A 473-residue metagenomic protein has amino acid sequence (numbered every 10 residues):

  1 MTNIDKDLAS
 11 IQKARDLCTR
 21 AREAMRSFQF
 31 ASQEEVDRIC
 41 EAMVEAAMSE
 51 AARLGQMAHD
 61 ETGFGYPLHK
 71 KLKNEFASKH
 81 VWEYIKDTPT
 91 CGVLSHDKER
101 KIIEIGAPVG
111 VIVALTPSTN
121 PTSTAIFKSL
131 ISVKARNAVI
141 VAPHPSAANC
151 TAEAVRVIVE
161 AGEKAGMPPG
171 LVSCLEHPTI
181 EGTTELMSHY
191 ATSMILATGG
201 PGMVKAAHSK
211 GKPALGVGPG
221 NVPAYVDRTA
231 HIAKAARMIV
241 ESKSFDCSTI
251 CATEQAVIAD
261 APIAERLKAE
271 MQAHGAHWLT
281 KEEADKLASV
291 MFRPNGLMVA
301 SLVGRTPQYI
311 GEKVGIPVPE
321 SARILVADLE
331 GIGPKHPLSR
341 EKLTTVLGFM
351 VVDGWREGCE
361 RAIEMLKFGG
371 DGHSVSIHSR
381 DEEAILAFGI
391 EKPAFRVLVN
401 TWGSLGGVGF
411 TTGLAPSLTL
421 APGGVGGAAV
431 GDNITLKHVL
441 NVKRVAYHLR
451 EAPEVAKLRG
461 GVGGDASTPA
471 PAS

Functional and structural regions predicted by a protein language model:
M1-I103, I131, A273: N-terminal Rossmann-like NAD(P)+-binding subdomain of aldehyde/semialdehyde dehydrogenases
T2-N3, Q29, I316-S473: Conserved C-terminal structural/oligomerization subdomain of aldehyde/semialdehyde dehydrogenase
D7-I11, I126-F127, K134, V204-G333 (+1 more regions): ALDH superfamily catalytic-core signature
L17-T19, G216-G218, D246-C251, H336-L343 (+1 more regions): Short, flexible turn/loop "capping" segments at secondary-structure junctions
R22-M25, Q29-S32, C40-A51, G55-A58 (+14 more regions): Structural signal for hydrophobic packing residues in well-ordered secondary-structure cores of soluble enzyme domains
T90-K234: Rossmann-like NAD(P) dinucleotide-binding subdomain of oxidoreductase/dehydrogenase enzymes
P143, N221-Y225, E254-Q255, T344 (+1 more regions): Short beta-alpha connecting loops at secondary-structure transitions that line or flank enzyme active sites
M187-Y190, H231, F292-A300, L338 (+1 more regions): Short, surface-exposed amphipathic charged segments that create phosphate/polyanion-binding patches used for binding
